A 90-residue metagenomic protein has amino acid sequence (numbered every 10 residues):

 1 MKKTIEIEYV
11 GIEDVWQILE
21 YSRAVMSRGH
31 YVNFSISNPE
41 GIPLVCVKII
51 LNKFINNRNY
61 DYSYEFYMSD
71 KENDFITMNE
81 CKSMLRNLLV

Functional and structural regions predicted by a protein language model:
M1-I42, F54-V90: Negatively charged, low-complexity tracts enriched in Asp/Glu with abundant Ser/Thr
L44-L51: Short polybasic amphipathic segments
